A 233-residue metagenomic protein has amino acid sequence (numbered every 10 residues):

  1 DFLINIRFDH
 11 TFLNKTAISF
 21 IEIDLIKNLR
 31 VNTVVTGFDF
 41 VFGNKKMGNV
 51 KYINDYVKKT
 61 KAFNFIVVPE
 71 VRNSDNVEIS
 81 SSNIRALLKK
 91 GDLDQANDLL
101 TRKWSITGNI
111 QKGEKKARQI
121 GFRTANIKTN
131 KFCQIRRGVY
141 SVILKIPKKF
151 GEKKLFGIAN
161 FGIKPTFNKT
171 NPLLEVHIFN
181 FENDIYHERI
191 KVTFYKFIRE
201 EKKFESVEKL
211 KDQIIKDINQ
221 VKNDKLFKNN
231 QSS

Functional and structural regions predicted by a protein language model:
D1-T11: A conserved beta-strand->alpha-helix junction
N5, S105, K154-G157: A short coil-to-beta-strand element that immediately follows conserved catalytic motifs
R7, F38, F161-I163: Short secondary-structure boundary segments
R7, P69-V71, K196: Residues at the C-termini of beta-strands that transition into short coil/loop
T11-R123, E205-K209: Classical nucleotidyltransferase
K112-S233: Phosphate/ribose-recognition catalytic cores of enzymes acting on nucleotide-derived substrates
